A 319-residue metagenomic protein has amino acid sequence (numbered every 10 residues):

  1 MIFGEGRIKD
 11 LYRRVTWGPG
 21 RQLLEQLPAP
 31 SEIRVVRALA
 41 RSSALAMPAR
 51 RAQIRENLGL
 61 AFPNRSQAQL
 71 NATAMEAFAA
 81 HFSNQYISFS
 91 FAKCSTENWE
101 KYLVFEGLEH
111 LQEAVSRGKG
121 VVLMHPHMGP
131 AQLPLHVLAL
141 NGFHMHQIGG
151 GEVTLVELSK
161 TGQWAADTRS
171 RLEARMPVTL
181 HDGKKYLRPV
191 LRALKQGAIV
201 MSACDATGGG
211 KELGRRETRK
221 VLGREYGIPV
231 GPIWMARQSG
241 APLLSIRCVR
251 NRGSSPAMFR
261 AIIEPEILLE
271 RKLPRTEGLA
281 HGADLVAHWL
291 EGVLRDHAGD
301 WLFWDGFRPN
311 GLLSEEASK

Functional and structural regions predicted by a protein language model:
M1-A131, A165-R171, P177: Membrane-anchoring hydrophobic helices of lipid-metabolizing enzymes
D10, A44, M124, S159 (+3 more regions): A generic secondary-structure micro-motif detector that highlights 1-2 residue hydrophobic/ambivalent hotspots embedded
L39, G151-E152, P265-I267: Short, histidine-centered active-site or binding-site loop motifs used for metal coordination, general acid-base
M47, H127, G162, E225 (+1 more regions): Charged, low-complexity surface patches
R50, P130, W164-A165, Y186 (+2 more regions): Residue-level preference for nonpolar/small residues embedded in alpha-helices
R55-E56, L135, S170, I233 (+1 more regions): Short glycine-/small-residue-rich flexible loop motifs, especially phosphate/cofactor-binding loops
R117-G183, E212-E217: Catalytic core of membrane glycerolipid acyltransferases/transacylases, capturing the structured, soluble-facing
L140, D182-K319: Non-catalytic C-terminal accessory region of glycerolipid acyltransferases and related lyso-lipid remodeling enzymes
